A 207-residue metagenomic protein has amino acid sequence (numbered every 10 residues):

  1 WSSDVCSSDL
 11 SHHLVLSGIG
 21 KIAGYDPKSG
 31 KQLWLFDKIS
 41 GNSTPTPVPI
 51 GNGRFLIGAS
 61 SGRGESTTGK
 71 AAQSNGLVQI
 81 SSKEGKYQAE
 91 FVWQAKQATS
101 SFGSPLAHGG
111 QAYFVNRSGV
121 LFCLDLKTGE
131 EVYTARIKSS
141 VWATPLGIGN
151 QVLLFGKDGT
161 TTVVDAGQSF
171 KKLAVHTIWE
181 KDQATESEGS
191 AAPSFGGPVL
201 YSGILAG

Functional and structural regions predicted by a protein language model:
W1-S7: Short, small-residue-biased leader/transition segments that mark boundaries at the very start of proteins
D9-Y87: Acidic, glycine-rich loop-and-beta core segments that form the ion-binding/anion-interacting portion of active sites
S11-H12, N52-R54, G109-Q111, G149-N150 (+1 more regions): Short coil/turn segments that connect the beta-strands within blades of beta-propeller domains
L16, I57-G58, F114, L154 (+1 more regions): Residue position within the beta-strands of beta-propeller blades
I39-V48, Q94-S104, E131-G149, Q168-Y201: Conserved blade-ending motifs and adjacent loop-strand segments that build the rim/top face of beta-propeller domains
R63, G69, G159-T161, A166-Q168 (+1 more regions): Blade-level signature of beta-propeller repeat domains, shared across WD40, Kelch, NHL, RCC1 and BNR/Asp-box propellers
R63-E65, A95-Q168: Loop/turn-rich, solvent-exposed surfaces of beta-rich toroidal or solenoidal domains
N75-K86, L126-K127, V163-K171: Short loop/turn segments immediately following beta-strands, especially the blade-tip and inter-blade linker loops
